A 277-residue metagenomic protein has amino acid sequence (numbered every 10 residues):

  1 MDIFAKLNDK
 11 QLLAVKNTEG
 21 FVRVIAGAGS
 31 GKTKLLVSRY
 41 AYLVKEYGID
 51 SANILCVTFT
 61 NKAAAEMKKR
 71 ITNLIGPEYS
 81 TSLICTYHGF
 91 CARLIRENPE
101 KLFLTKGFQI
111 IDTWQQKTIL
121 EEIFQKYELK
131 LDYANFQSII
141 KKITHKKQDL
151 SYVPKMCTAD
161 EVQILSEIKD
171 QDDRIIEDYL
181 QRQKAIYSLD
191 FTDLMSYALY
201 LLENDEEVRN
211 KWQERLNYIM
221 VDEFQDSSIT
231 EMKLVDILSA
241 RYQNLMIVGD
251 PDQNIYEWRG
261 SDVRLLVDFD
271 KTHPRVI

Functional and structural regions predicted by a protein language model:
M1-T105, N210, R264, D268: P-loop NTPase Walker
A5-K16, G20-V24, L55, A63 (+4 more regions): Conserved helicase NTPase motor core
N17-T18, Y79-S82, E100-T192, L216 (+1 more regions): ATP-hydrolysis module of ASCE/P-loop NTPase motor domains, specifically the Walker B Asp-Glu catalytic pair
Y47, I75, L102, F124-Y127 (+2 more regions): A broad structural signal for alpha-helix termini and local helix breaks/kinks
Y87-F90, I139-K142, K146, Y197-A198 (+2 more regions): Short acidic/histidine-centered micro-motifs embedded in hydrophobic/aromatic stretches that mark compact functional
A92-R96, T144, V221: Amphipathic alpha-helical core segments of compact helical bundles
F269-I277: A short helix-turn-beta junction within AAA+ P-loop NTPase domains corresponding to the substrate/partner-engaging
